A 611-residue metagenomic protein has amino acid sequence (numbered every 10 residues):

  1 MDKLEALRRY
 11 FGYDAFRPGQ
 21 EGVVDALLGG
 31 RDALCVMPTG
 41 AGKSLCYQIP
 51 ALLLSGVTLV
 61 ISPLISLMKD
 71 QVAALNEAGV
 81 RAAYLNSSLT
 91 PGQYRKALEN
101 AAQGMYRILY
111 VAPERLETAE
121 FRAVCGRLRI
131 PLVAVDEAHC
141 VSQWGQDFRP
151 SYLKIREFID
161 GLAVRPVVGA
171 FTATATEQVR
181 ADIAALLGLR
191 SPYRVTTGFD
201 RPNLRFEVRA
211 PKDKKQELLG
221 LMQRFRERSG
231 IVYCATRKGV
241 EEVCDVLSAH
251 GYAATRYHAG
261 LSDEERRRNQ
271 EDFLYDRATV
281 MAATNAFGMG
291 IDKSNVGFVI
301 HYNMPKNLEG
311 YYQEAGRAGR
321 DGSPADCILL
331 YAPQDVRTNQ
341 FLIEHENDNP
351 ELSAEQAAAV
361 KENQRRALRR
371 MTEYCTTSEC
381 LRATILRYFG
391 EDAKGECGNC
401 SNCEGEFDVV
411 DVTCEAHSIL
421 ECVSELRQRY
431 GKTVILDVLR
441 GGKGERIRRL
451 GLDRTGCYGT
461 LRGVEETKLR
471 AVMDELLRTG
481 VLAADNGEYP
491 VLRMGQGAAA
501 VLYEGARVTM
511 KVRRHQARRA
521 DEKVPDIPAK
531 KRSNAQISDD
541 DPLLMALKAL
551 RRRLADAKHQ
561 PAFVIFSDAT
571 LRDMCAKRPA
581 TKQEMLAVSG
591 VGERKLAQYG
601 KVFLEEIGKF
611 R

Functional and structural regions predicted by a protein language model:
M1-A6, T338, N349-S353, N363-R365 (+2 more regions): Accessory DNA-binding and partner-docking regions appended to nucleic-acid-acting proteins, especially the terminal
M1-Y10, D14, P18, G22-S44 (+5 more regions): Helicase motor core with emphasis on the C-terminal RecA-like subdomain
L27, M222, F273, C375 (+2 more regions): Short helix-to-turn junction characteristic of helix-turn-helix DNA-binding domains, especially the helix
V164, R226, S378, Q428 (+1 more regions): Flexible coil/turn residues that form the inter-helical turn or adjacent wing/linker of helix-turn-helix
A359-F389: Short, charged low-complexity linear segments at domain edges
